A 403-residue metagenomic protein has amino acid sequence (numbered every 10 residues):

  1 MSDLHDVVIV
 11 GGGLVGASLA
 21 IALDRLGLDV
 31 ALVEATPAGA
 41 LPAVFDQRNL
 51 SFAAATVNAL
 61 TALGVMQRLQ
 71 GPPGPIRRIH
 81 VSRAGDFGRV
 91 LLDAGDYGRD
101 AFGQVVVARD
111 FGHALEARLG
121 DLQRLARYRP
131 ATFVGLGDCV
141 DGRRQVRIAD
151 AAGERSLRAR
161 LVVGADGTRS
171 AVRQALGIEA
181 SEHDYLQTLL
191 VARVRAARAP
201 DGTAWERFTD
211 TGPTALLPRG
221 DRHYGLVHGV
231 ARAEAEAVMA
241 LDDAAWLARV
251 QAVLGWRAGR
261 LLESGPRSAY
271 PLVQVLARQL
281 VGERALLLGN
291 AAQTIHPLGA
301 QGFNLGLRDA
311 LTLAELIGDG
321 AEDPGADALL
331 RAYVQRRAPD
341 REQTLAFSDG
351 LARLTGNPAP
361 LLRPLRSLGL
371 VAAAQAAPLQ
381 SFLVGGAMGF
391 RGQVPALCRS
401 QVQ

Functional and structural regions predicted by a protein language model:
S2-L4, T61, L69-A175, E182-T188 (+1 more regions): Conserved N-terminal helical subregion
H5-L32: N-terminal Rossmann-like FAD-binding beta1-loop-alpha1 element of flavoenzymes
D24-D46: Glycine-rich FAD pyrophosphate-binding loop
R48-Q70: N-terminal glycine-rich dinucleotide-binding loop that anchors FAD/FMN and/or NAD(P) in oxidoreductases
L60, R147, A151-S156, L161-R260 (+1 more regions): Conserved FAD-binding catalytic core of PHBH/FMO-like flavoproteins
E236-D327: FAD/FMN-dependent oxidoreductases across multiple families
E315-Q403: C-terminal helical "tail/cap" subdomain of flavin- and related membrane-associated enzymes
